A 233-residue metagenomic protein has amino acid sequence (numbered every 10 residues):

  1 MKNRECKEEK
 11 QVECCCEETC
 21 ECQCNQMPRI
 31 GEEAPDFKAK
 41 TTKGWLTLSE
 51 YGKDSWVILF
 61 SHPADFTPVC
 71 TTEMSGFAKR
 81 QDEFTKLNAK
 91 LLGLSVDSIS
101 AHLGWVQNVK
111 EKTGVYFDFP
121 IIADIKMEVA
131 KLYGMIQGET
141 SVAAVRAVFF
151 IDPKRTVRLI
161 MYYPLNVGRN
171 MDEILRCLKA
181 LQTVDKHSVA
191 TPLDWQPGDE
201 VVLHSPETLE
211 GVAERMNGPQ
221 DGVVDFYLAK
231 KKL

Functional and structural regions predicted by a protein language model:
K2-L233: Chalcogenol-based redox active-site neighborhoods
